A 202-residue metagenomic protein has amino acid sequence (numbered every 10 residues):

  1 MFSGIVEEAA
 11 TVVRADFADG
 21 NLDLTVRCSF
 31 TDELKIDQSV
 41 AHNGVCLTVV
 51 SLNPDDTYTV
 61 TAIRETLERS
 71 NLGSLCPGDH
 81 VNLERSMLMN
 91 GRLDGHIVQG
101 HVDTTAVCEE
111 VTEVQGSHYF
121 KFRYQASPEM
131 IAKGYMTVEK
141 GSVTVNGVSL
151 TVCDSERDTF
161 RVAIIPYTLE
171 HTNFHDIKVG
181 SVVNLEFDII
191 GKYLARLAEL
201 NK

Functional and structural regions predicted by a protein language model:
M1-K202: Conserved loop->alpha-helix
